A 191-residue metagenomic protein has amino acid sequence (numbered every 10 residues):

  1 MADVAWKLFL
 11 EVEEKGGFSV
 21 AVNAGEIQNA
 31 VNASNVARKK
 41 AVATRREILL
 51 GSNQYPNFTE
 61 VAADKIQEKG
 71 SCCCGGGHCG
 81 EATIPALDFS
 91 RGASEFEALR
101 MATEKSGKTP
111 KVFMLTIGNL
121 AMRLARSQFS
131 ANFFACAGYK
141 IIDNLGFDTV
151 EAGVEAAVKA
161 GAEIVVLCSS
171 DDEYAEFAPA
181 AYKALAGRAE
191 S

Functional and structural regions predicted by a protein language model:
M1-L8: Mobile "lid/hinge" segments at catalytic clefts and subdomain interfaces of large enzymes
V12-G25, I141-N144: Flexible, glycine/charged-enriched surface loops at secondary-structure junctions
E13, A135, A186: Anion (oxyanion) recognition and catalysis
N32-A33, A37: Active-site loops and adjacent core secondary-structure elements that bind or stabilize anionic groups
K39-E173: Non-catalytic terminal/interface segments that mediate subunit docking, oligomerization, and allosteric communication
K108, L185-S191: Short beta-strand/loop segments at the ligand-binding rim of alpha/beta enzyme cores
D171-Y182: Conserved phosphotransfer microenvironments
